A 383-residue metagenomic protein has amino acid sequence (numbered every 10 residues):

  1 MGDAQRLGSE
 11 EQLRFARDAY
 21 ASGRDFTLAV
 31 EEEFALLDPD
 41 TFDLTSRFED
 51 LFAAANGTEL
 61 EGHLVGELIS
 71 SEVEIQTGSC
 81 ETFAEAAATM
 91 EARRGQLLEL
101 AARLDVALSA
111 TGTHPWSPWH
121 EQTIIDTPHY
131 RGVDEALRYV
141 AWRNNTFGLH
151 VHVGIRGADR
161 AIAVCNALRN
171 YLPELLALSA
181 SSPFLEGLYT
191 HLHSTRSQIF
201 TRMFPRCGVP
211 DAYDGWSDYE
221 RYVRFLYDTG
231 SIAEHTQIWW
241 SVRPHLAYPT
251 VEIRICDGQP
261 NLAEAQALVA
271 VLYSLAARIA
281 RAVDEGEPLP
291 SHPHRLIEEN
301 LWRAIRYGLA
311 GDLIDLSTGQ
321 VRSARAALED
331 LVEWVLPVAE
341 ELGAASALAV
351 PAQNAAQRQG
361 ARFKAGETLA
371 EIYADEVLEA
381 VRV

Functional and structural regions predicted by a protein language model:
M1-L100, V133, F200-V383: C-terminal accessory/tail domains of diverse enzymes
M90, T127-D134, I155-L176, P260-A276: Helical (often loop-to-helix) elements that flank the catalytic cores of nucleotide-handling enzymes
A102-T127, S217-E220: Surface-exposed, low-hydrophobicity interaction/linker segments
D105-G112, P173-H191, A276-L301: Flexible helix-coil linker/hinge segments at domain or subdomain boundaries
W119-R131, H191-P205, E299-L301: Short, low-order "capping/linker" segments at domain edges
D126-F147: Acidic, His- and aromatic-enriched active-site or binding-groove loops in soluble protein domains that engage sugars
V151: An acidic/histidine-cluster motif and surrounding catalytic segment that typifies divalent-metal-assisted enzyme active
G157, C165-Y213: An exposed, glycine/acidic-rich loop-and-rim segment of catalytic or binding clefts
